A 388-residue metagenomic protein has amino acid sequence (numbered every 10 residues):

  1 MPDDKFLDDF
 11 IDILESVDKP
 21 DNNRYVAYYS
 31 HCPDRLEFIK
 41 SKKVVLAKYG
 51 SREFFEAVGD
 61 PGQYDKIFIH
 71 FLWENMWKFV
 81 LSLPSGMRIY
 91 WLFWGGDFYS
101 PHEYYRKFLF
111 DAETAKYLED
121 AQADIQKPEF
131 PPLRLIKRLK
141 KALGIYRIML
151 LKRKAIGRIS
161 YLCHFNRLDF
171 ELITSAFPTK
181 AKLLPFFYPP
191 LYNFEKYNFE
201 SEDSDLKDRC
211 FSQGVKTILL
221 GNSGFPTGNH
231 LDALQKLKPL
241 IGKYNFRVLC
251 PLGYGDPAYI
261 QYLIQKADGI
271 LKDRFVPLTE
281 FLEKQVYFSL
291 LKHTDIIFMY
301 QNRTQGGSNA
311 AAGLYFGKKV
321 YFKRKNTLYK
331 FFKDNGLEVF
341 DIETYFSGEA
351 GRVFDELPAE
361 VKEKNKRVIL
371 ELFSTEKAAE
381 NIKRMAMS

Functional and structural regions predicted by a protein language model:
K5-D9, F225-P239: A conserved mid-protein helix/loop that constitutes part of the nucleotide-sugar donor-binding site
A57-M76, R88-L92: Short N-terminal targeting/anchoring amphipathic segment
K66-F68, L83-L133: Active-site proximal beta-strand in glycosyltransferases
R134-P185, N381: A short, active-site helix/loop in glycosyltransferases that binds the activated sugar's phosphate group
D205-G228, V248-C250, I369-E371, K383: Conserved donor-binding/catalytic core segment of Leloir-type glycosyltransferases
Q261-F281: Nucleotide-activated donor-binding/catalytic signature segment of Leloir-type glycosyltransferases, i.e., the conserved
S289-N302: Acidic donor-binding loop of glycosyltransferase active sites
V368-S388: C-terminal alpha-helical cap of glycosyltransferases
